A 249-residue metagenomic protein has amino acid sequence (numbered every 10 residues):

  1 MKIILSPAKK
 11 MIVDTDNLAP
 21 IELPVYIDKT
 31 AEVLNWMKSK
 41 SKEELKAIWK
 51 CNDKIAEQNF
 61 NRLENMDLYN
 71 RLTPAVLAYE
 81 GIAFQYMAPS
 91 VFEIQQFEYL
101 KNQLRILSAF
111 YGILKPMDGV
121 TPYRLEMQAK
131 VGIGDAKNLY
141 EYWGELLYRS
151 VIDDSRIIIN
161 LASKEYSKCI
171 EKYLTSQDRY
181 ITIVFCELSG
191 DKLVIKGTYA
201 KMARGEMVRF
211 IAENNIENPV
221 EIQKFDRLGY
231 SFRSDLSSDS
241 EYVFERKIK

Functional and structural regions predicted by a protein language model:
K2-S6, I157-N160: Short hydrophobic beta-strand segments
I4-V91: Active-site helix-to-loop segments that bind/position phosphate- or nucleotide-bearing substrates and donors across
A88-D239, V243-K249: Internal, well-folded beta-alpha domain core
